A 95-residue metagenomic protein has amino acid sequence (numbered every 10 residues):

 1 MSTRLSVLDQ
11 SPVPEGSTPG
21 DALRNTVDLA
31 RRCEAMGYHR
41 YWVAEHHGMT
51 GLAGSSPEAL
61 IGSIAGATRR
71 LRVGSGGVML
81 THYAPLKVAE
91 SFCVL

Functional and structural regions predicted by a protein language model:
M1-V73: N-terminal beta1-alpha1-beta2 module of alpha/beta enzyme domains
D21-N25, T81-V94: Glycine-rich anion/phosphate-binding loops
Y41-E45, L86, L95: Generic signature of intrinsically disordered, low-complexity segments enriched in small/polar residues
G74-H82: The substrate-binding groove and active-site-proximal loops of carbohydrate-active enzymes, especially glycoside
